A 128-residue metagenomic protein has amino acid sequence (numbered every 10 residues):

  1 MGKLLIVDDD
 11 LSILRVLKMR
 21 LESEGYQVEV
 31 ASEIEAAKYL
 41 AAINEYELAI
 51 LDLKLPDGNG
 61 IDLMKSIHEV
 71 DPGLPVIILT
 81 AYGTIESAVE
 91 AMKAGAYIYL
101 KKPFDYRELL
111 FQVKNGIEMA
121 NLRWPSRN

Functional and structural regions predicted by a protein language model:
D8, D52, T80: Active-site residues of response regulator receiver
L11-E29, I43: Two-component/phosphorelay signaling modules centered on CheY-like receiver
L14, P56, T84: The feature encodes the CheY-like receiver
V30-L48: Acidic, metal-coordinating helix/loop segments flanking the phosphotransfer/catalytic sites of two-component signaling
E33, N59-D62: Acidic catalytic/metal-coordinating carboxylates
Y39, I61-G73, E90: Short amphipathic alpha-helix used as the core "switch/output" element in two-component signaling
N44-I50, L55, I77: Active-site beta3 strand of CheY-like receiver
